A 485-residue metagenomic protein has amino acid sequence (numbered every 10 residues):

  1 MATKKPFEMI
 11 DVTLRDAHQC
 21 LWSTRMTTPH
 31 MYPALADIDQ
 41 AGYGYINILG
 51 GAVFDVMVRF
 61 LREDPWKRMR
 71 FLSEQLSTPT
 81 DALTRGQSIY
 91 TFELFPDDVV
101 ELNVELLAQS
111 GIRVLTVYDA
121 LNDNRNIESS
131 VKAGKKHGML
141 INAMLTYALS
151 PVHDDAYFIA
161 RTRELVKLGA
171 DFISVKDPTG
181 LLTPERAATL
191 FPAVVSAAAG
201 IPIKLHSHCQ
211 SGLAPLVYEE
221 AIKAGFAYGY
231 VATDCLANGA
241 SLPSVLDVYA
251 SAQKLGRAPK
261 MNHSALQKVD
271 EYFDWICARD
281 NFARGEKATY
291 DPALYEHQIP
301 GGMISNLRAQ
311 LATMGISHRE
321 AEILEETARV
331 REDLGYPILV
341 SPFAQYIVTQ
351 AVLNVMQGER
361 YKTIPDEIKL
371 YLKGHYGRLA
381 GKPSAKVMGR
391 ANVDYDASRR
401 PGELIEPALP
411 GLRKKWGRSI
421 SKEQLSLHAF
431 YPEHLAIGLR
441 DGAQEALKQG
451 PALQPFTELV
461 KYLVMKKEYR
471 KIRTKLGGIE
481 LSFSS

Functional and structural regions predicted by a protein language model:
M1-W22, S73: N-terminal amphipathic alpha-helix/helix-capping segment at the start of soluble metabolic enzymes
P6, S77, G138, G200-P202: A generic structural signal for alpha->beta connector loops
M9, A17, I38, V117 (+4 more regions): Conserved, mostly hydrophobic/aromatic
R25-T28, R62-E63, G239-L246: Short, conserved loop/turn and helix-capping segments at secondary-structure boundaries that abut family-defining
T28-D37: Short catalytic helix/loop segments, enriched in acidic residues and glycine and frequently bearing histidine
A36, Y45, L49-V166, I173 (+1 more regions): Active-site beta->alpha loop and helix N-cap motifs at the rims of alpha/beta catalytic domains
D39-M57, A288-L294, Q298, G302-S485: Terminal or standalone catalytic/regulatory effector modules within metabolic enzymes and repeat proteins
F172, P178-K362: Catalytic alpha/beta core domains of metabolic enzymes, predominantly
